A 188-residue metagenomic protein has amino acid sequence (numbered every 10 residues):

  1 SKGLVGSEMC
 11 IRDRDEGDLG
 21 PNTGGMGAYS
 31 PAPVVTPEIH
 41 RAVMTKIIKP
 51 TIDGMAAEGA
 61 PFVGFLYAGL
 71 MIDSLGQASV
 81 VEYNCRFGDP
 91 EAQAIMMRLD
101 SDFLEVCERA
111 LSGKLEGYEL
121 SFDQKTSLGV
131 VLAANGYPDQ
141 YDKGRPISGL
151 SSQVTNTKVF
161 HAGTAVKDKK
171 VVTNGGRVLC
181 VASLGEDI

Functional and structural regions predicted by a protein language model:
S1-G6, I11: Single conserved hydrophobic/aromatic residue that forms the stacking wall/gate of nucleotide- or nucleobase-binding
D13-A28, A32-L66: Carboxylate- and glycine-rich phosphate/diphosphate-binding segment that chelates Mg2+/Mn2+
D15-G17, G117-E119, A165-V171: Short beta-strand/turn micro-motifs at beta-sheet edges
L19-S30, Q77-D89: Conserved phosphate/anionic-ligand binding catalytic regions in large, soluble enzymes, centered on
A28-P31, V131, R177-E186: Short, well-ordered beta-strand elements within core beta-sheets of diverse protein domains
M44-L66, N84-N156: Active-site "cap" helix and flanking loop/linker of ATP-utilizing ligase/carboxylase catalytic domains
I72-G76, K167-D168, L184: Short acidic-glycine loop/turn motifs at beta-strand connectors
D142-C180: Generic long, charged, amphipathic alpha-helical segments
